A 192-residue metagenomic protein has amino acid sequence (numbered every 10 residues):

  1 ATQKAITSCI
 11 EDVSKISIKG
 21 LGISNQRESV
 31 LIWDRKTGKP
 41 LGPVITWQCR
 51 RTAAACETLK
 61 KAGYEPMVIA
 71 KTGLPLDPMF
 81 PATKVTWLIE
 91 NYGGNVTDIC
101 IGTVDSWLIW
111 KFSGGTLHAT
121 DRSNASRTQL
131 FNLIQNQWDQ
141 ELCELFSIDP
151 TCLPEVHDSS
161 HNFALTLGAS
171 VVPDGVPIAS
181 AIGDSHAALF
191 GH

Functional and structural regions predicted by a protein language model:
A1-G42, A54, A70, T97-D98 (+3 more regions): N-terminal glycine/serine-rich phosphate-binding loop of ATP-dependent small-molecule kinases, especially carbohydrate
T2-T7, A82-V85, G183-A187: Short, hydrophobic/amphipathic alpha-helical packing segments that form internal helix faces or helix-helix interfaces
K15, Y64, G94, S147-T151: Helix N-cap/coil-helix junction residues
G20-N25, I45-Q48, T72-F80, I99-V104 (+3 more regions): Active-site nucleophile and cofactor-binding loops and adjacent substrate-binding regions of central metabolic enzymes
Q48-Y92, F131-L145: Glycine-rich phosphate-binding loop plus the immediately following alpha-helix
K111-F112: Low-complexity, glycine/proline-biased repetitive segments and flexible coils/loops
S123-H192: ATP-dependent carbohydrate kinase catalytic cores
